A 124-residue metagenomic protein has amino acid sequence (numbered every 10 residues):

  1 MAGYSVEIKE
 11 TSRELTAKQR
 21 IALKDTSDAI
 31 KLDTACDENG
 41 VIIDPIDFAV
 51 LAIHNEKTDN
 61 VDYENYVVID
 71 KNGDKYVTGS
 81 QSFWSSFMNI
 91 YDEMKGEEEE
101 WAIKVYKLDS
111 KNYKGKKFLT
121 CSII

Functional and structural regions predicted by a protein language model:
M1-K71, Y113, T120-I124: OB-fold ssDNA-binding interfaces and closely related basic DNA-contact patches used across DNA replication/repair
V50, Y106-L108: Generic short beta-strand segments
E64, E97-E99, G115: Functionally constrained cores in energy, signaling, and assembly domains
Y76-F87: GIY-YIG-like beta-to-alpha core
S85-V105: Short nucleic-acid-contacting surface segments enriched for D/E, G, S/T with interspersed K/R
L108-K116: OB-fold single-stranded nucleic acid-binding module
